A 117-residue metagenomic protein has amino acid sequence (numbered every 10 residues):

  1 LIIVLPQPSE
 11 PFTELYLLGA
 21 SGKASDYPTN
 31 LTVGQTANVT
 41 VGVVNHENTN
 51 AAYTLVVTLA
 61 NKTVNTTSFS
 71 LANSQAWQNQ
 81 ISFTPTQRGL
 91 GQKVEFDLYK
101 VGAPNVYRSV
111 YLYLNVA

Functional and structural regions predicted by a protein language model:
L1-T54: Membrane-interface segments at or immediately adjacent to transmembrane helices that form the boundary between
E10-D26, L59-S70, A103-N105: Short aromatic-acidic-glycine turn motif
P11, T49-A51, T63, R88-Q92 (+1 more regions): Short loop/turn segments at connectors of secondary-structure elements within structured domains
L18, T58, S70-S74, T84-T86 (+1 more regions): Short beta-strand edge segments in extracellular beta-sheet folds
Q35, K62-R88: Intrinsically disordered, low-complexity Pro/Gly/Ser/Thr-rich segments with frequent PxxP/GP/PP motifs and embedded
N48-T63, Y99: Short acidic, flexible loop segments centered on an aromatic residue
P85-A117: Terminal connector regions
